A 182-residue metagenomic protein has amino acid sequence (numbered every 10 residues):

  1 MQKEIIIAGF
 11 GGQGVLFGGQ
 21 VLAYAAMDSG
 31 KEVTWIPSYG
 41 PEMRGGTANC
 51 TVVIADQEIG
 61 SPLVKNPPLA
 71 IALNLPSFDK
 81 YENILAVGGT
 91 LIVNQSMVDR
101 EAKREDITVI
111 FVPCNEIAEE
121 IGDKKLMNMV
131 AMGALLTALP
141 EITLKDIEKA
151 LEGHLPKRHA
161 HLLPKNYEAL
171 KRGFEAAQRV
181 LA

Functional and structural regions predicted by a protein language model:
M1-A182: Active-site cofactor/cluster-binding pocket
